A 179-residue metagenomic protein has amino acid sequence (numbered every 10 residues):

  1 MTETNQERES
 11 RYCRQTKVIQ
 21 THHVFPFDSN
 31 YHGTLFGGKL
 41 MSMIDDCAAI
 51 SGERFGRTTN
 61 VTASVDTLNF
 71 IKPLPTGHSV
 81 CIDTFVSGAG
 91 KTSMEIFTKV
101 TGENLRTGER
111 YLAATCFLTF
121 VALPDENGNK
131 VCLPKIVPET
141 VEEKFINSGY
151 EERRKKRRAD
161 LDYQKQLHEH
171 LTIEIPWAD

Functional and structural regions predicted by a protein language model:
E3, E7-R8, R14, V18 (+2 more regions): HotDog/MaoC-like acyl-thioester-processing domains
F25-P26, I71: Residue-level recognition of the GNAT/N-acetyltransferase active site
D28-M43, E174-D179: A conserved, well-ordered hydrophobic junction motif at loop->secondary-structure transitions
K39-R57: Active-site helix/loop of acyl-thioester processing domains in fatty-acid/polyketide metabolism, spanning hotdog-fold
A63-P73, S79-S87, G102: Conserved interaction-surface patches within small, structured recognition/assembly domains
